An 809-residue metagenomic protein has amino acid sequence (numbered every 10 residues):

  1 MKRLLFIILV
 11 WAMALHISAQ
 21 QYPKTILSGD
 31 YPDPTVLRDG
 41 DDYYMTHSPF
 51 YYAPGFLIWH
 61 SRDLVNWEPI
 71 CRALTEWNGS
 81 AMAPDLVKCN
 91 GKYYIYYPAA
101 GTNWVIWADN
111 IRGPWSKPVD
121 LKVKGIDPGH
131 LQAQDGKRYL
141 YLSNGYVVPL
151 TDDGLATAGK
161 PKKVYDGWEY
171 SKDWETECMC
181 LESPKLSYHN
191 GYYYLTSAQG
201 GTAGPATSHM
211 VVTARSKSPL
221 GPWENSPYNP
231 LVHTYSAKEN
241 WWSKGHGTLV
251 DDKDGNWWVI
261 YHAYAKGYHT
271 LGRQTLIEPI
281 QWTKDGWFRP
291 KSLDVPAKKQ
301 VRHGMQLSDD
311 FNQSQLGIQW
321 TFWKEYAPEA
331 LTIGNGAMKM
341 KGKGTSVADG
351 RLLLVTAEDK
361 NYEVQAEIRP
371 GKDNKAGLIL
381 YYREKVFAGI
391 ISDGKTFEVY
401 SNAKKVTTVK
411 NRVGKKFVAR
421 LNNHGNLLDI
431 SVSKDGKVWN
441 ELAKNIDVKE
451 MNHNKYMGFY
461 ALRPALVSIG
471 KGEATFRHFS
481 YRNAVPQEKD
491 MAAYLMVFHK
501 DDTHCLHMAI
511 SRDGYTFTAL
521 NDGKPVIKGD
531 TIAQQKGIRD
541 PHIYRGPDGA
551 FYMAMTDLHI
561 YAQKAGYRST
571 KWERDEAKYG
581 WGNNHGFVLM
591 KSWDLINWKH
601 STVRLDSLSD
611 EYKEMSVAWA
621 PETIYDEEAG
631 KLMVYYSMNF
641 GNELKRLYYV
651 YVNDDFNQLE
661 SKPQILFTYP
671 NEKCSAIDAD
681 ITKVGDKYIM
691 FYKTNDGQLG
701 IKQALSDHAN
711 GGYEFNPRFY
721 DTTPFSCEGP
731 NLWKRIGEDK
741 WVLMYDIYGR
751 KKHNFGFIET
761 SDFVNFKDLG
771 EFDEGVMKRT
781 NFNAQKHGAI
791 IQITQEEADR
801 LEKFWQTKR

Functional and structural regions predicted by a protein language model:
M1-Q21: Bacterial Sec-dependent N-terminal signal peptides
Q20-L27, L64-E76, W104-V123, D152-E177 (+7 more regions): Blade-edge beta-strand/turn elements of extracellular beta-propeller and related beta-sheet repeat scaffolds
I26-L27, T35-Y52, C71-L74, M82-A99 (+23 more regions): Hydrophobic core segments of beta-strands in well-ordered, beta-rich domains
G29, G79, V123-K124, M179 (+6 more regions): Conserved loop/turn at the beginning of each blade in beta-propeller domains
G55-L57, N103-W107, Y146, M210-V212 (+6 more regions): A short loop-to-beta-strand structural motif that recurs across blades of beta-propeller domains
S208-T283, D429-G470, R718-D721, G729-K740 (+1 more regions): Aromatic sugar-binding interfaces of carbohydrate-active proteins
W257-T283, W287-K291, R482, V776-R809: Blade-level signature of beta-propeller repeat domains, shared across WD40, Kelch, NHL, RCC1 and BNR/Asp-box propellers
K266, D285-D490, I790, W805-K808: Extracellular glycan-recognition regions
